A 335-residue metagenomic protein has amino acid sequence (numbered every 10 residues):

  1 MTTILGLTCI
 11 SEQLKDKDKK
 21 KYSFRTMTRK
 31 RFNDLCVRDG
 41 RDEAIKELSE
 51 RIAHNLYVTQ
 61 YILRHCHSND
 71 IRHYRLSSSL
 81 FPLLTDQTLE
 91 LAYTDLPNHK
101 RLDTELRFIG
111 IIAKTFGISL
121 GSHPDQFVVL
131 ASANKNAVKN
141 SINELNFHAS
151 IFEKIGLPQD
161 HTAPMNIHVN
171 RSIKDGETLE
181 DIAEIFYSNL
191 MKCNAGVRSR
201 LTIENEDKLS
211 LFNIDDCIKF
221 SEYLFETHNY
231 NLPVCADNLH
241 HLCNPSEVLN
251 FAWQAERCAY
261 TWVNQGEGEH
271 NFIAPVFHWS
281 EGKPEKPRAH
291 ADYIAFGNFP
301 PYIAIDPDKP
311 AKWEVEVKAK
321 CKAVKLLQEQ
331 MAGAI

Functional and structural regions predicted by a protein language model:
M1-S119, V128-L157, H161, I182 (+3 more regions): Alpha/beta catalytic barrel-like cores
S77-F81, P124-D125, N170, N205-E206: Short, well-ordered beta-to-alpha junction loops that form the rim of enzyme active sites and present histidine/acidic
L120-V128, P233-C243: Histidine-centered catalytic micro-motifs
L130-A131, K174-E177, C243-S246: A generic structural signal for short coil/turn motifs at secondary-structure boundaries
K139, L145-V234, L239: Eukaryote-skewed repeat-based solenoidal scaffolds used as protein-protein interaction platforms, primarily
K208, C235, L239-C243, V276-G282: Positively charged, amphipathic and often flexible ligand-engagement surfaces
L224-H228, L242, C258-G266: Alpha-helix capping/termination and helix-coil
